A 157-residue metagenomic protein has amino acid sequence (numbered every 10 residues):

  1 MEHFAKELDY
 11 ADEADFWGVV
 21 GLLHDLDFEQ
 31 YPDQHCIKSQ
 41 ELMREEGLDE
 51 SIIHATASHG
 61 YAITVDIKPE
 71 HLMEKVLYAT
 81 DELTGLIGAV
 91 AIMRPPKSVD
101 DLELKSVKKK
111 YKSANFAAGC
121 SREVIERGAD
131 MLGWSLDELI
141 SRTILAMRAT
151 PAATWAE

Functional and structural regions predicted by a protein language model:
M1-E2: Amphipathic alpha-helices of TPR/Sel1-like and other helical repeat/solenoid scaffolds
D9-A114: Divalent metal-dependent catalytic cores for phosphoryl transfer on phosphate-bearing substrates
E41, V99-R142: Divalent-cation-assisted or electrostatically stabilized phosphate/pyrophosphate-binding catalytic cores
D137-S141, L145-E157: Charge-biased, low-complexity intrinsically disordered regions
